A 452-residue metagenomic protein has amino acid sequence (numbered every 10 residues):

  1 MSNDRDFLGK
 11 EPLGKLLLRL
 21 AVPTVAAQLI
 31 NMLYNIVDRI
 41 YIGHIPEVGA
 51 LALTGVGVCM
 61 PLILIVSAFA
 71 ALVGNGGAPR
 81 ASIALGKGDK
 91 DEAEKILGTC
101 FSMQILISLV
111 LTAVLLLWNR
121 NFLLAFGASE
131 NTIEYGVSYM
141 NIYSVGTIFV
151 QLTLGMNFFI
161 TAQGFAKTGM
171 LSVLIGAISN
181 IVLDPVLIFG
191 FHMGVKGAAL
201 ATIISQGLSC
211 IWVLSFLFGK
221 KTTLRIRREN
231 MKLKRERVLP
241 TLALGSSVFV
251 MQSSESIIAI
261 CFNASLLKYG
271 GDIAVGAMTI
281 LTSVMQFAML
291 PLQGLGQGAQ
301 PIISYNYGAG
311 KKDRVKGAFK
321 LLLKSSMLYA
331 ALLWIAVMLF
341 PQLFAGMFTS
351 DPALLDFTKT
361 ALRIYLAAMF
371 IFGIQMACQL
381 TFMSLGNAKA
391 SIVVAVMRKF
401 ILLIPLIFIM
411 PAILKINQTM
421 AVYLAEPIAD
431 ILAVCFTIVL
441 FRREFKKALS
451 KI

Functional and structural regions predicted by a protein language model:
M1-T24, A81-I148, G190-G245, I303-A368 (+1 more regions): Short alpha-helical transmembrane segments in multi-pass integral membrane proteins
L8-V48, P61-G76, R80, I105-T112 (+5 more regions): N-terminal transmembrane alpha-helices
R19-D38, I142, G176, S205-S209 (+4 more regions): Transmembrane helical elements of multi-pass membrane transporters/channels
V22, D38, G77, W118-N119 (+13 more regions): Hydrophobic/aromatic residues in alpha-helical transmembrane segments
L29, L33-T54, L123-E130, V186-M193 (+5 more regions): Helix-terminus/linker motif at the lipid-water interface of multi-pass membrane proteins
A50-P61, G136, M140, A199 (+3 more regions): Small-residue hotspots at the loop-to-helix junctions and early N-terminal turns of transmembrane alpha-helices
L53-A113, V150-G169, A277-P341, F372-S391: Small-residue-rich hydrophobic transmembrane alpha-helices
G74, Y143-T161, S172-A177, A198-I211 (+4 more regions): Short runs within selected transmembrane alpha-helices of multi-pass transporters and secretion channels
